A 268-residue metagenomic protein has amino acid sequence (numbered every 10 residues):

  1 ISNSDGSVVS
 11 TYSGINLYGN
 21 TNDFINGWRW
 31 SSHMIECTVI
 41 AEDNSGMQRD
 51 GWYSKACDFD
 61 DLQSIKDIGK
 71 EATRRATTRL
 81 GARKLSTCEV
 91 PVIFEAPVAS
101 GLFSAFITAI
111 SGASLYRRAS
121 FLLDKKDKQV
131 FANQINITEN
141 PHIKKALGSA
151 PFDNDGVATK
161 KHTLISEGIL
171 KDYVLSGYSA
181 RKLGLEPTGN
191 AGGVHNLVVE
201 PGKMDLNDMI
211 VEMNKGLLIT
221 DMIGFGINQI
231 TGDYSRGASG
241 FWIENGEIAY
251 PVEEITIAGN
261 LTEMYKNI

Functional and structural regions predicted by a protein language model:
I1-A150, N154-K160, S166-I169, E247: Active-site bordering "gate/hinge" segments that shape substrate access to catalytic or cofactor-binding pockets
K125-I268: Dual-mode signal for accessory low-complexity, basic/Gly-rich regions
